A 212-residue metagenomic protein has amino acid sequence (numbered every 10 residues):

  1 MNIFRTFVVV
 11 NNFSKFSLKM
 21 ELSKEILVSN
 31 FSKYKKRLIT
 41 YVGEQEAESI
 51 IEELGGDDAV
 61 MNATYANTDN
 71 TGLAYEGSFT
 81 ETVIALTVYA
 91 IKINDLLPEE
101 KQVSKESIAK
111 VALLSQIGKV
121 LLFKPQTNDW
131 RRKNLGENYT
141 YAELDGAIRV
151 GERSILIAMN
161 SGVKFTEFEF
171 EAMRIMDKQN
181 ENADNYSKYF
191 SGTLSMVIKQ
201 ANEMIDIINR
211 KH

Functional and structural regions predicted by a protein language model:
F7-V8, F16-N67: Non-catalytic interface/linker regions that flank or bridge core catalytic/transmembrane domains
I50-A59, A74-I84: All-alpha helical catalytic cores of prenyl diphosphate-utilizing isoprenoid enzymes
N67-E81, V88-Y89, I93-E99, V103-K211: Divalent metal-dependent catalytic cores for phosphoryl transfer on phosphate-bearing substrates
